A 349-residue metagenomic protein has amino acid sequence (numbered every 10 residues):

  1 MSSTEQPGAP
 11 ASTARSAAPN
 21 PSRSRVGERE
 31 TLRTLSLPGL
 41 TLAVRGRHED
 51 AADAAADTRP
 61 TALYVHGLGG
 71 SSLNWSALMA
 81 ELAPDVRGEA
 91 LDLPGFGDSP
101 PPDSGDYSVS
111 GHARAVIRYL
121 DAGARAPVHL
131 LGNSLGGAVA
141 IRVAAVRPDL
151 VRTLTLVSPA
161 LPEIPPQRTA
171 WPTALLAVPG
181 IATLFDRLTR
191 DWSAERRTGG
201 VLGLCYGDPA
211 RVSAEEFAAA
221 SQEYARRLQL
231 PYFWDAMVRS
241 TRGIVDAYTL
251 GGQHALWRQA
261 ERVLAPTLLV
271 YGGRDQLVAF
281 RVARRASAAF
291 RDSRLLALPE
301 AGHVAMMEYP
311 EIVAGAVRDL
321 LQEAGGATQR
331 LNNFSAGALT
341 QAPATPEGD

Functional and structural regions predicted by a protein language model:
L40-P100, M307: Conserved HGGG/HGGXW glycine-rich cap/lid loop of the alpha/beta-hydrolase fold
G111-V128: Conserved acidic catalytic loop of the alpha/beta-hydrolase fold
G137-P148, L154: Short glycine-enriched nucleophile-adjacent loop and the immediately C-terminal alpha-helix near the catalytic center
A145, T153-W192: Flexible "cap/lid" loop of the alpha/beta hydrolase fold
R190-Q259: Conserved alpha/beta-hydrolase catalytic His-Asp/Glu region
L250-G251, R274-V278: Acidic catalytic loop of the alpha/beta-hydrolase fold
V263, L269-Y271: Short beta-strand/loop motif that positions the catalytic acidic residue of the alpha/beta-hydrolase fold
A289-D349: Catalytic active-site module of serine/aspartate enzymes centered on a nucleophile-bearing elbow/loop
